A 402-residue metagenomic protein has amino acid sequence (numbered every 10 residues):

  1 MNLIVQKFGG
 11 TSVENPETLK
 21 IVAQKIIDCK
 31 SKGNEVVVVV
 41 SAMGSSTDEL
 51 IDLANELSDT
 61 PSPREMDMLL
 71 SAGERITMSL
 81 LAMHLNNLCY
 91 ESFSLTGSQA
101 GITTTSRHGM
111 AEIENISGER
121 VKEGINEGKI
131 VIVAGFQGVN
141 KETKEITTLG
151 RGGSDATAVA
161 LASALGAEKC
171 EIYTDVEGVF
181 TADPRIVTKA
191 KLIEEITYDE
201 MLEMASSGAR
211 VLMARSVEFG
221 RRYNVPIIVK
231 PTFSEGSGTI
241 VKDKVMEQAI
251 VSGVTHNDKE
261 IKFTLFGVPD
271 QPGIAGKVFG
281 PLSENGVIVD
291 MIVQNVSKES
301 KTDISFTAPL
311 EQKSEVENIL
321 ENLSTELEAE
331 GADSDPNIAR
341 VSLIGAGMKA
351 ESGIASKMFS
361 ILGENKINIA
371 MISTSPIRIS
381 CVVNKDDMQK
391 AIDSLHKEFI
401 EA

Functional and structural regions predicted by a protein language model:
M1-V217, N295, V383-N384: Nucleotide/pyrophosphate-binding catalytic subdomain
K32, L88, Y223, N285 (+1 more regions): Conserved dinucleotide-binding and phosphotransfer motif residues
V40-T47, V229-V245, K301, F306: Terminal amphipathic helices with adjacent charged low-complexity linkers/tails
L57, T239-A402: A conserved regulatory-domain signal marking ACT and ACT-like small-molecule sensing domains and adjacent regulatory
K169-Y173, I227-V229, D290, M371: Short hydrophobic alpha-helical runs that function as membrane-insertion/retention elements
L212-M213, Y223, S234-T239, K313: Surface-exposed amphipathic alpha-helical tracts and adjacent flexible/coil segments at the periphery of soluble enzymes
